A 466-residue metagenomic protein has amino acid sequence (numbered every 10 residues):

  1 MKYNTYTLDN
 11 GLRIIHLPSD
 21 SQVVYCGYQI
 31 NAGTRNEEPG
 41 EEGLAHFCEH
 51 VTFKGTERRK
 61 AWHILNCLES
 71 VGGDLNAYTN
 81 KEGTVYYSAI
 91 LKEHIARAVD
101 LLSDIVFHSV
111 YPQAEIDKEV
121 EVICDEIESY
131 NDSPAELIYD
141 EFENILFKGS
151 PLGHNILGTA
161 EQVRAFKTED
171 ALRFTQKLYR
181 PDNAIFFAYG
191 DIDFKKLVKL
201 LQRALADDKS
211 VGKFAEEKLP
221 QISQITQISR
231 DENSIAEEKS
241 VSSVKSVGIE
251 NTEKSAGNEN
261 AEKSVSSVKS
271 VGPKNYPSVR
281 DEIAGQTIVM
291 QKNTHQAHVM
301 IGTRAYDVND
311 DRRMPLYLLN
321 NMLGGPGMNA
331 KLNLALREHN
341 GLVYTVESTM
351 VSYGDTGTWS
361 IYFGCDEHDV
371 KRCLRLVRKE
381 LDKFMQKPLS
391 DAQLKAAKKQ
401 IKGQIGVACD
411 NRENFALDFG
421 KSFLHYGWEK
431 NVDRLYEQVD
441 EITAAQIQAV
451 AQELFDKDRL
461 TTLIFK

Functional and structural regions predicted by a protein language model:
N4-D9, I288-K292: Short acidic-hydrophobic surface loop/beta-edge motif
Y6, I14, Y28-I30, S88 (+3 more regions): Preference for bulky hydrophobic residues occupying beta-strand positions in well-ordered beta-sheet regions
Y6, I15-D20, N76-A77, L454: Short secondary-structure boundary/capping segments within folded domains
G11, P18-L68, D311-G324, K331-L334: Active/ligand-binding-proximal structured segments within catalytic/core domains that scaffold catalytic residues
I15, Y25-Q29, T52, N76-Y78 (+2 more regions): Short, conserved beta-strand segments within well-ordered enzyme catalytic domains that often line or immediately flank
P18-Q22, G27-Q29, E216, G272-N329: His/Glu-based metal-binding/catalytic segments typifying zinc-dependent metallopeptidases
I64-L219, I225, S242, E262-G272 (+6 more regions): Charge-rich, well-structured scaffold segments of protease-associated domains
Q221-D231, E237-V247, T252-A256, S264-V271: Short, low-complexity, charge-dense intrinsically disordered segments
